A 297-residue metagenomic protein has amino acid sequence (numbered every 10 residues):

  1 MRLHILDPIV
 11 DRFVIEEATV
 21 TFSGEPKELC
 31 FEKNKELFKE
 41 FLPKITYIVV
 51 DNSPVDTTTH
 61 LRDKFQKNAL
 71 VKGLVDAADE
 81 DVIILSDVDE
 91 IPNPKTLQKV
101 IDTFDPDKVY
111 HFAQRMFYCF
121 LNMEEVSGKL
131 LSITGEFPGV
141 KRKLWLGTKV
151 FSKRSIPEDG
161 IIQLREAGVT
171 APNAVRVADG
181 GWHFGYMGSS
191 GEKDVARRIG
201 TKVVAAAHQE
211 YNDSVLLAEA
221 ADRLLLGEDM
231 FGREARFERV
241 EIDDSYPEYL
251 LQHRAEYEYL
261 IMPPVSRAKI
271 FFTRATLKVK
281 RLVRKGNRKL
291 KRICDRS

Functional and structural regions predicted by a protein language model:
M1, A69-G73, F104-F112: Catalytic phosphate/metal-binding cores of nucleic-acid and nucleotide-processing enzymes, i.e., regions that mediate
M1-I15, F22-K33: Short, well-formed alpha-helical segments that are part of the catalytic scaffolds of diverse glycosyltransferases
R2-I5, V71-D76, K99: A generic secondary-structure signal
L6-I9, F41, T103: Short, conserved loop/helix-junction motifs that constitute active-site signature segments in enzyme catalytic cores
A18-F22, R115-Y118: Short beta-alpha junction loops
V20-L85, P94: Active-site-proximal specificity loops/subdomain of glycosyltransferases
E90-A207: Conserved catalytic core of nucleotide-sugar-dependent glycosyltransferases
S155-R296: C-terminal catalytic/acceptor-binding lobe
